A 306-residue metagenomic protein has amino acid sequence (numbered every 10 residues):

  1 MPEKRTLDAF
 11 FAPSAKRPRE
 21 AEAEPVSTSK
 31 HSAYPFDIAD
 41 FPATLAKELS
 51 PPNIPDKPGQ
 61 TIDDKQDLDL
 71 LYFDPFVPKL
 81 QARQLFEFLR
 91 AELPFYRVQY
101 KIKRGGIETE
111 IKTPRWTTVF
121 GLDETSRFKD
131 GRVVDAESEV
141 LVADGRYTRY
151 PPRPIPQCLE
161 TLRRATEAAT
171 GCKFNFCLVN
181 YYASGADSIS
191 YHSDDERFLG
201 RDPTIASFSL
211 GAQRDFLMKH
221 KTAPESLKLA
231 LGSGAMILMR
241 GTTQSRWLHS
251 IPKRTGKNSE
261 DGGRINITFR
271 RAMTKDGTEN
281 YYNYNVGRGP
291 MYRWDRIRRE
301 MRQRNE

Functional and structural regions predicted by a protein language model:
P2-E306: Non-heme Fe(II) oxygenase metal-center motifs and adjacent flexible, charged/small-residue loops
